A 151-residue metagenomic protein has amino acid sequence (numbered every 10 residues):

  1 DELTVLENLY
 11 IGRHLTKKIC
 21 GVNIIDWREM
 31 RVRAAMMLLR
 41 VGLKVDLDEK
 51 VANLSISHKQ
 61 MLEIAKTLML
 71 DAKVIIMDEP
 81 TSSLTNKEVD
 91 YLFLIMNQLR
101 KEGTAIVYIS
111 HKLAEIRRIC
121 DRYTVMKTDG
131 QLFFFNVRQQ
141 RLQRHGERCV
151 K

Functional and structural regions predicted by a protein language model:
D1-K151: Glycine-rich phosphate-binding loops of nucleotide-dependent enzymes
